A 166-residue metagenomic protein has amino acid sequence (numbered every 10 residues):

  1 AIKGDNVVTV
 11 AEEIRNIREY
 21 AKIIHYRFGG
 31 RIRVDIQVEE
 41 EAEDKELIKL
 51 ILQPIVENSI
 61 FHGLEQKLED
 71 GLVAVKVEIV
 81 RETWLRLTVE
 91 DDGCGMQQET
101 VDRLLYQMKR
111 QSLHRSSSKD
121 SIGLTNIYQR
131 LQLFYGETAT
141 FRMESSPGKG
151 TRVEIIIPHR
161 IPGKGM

Functional and structural regions predicted by a protein language model:
A1-E144, R152, I156: Two-component histidine phosphotransfer core
E99, K164-M166: Short, charged, solvent-exposed linker or helix-capping segments at domain edges/interfaces that act as flexible hinges
P158-P162: Two-component histidine kinase transmitter core
